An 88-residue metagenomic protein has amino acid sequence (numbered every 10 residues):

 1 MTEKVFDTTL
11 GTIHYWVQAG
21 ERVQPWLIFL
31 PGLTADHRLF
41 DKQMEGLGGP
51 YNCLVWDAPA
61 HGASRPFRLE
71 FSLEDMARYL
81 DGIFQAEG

Functional and structural regions predicted by a protein language model:
M1-T12: N-terminal cap/lid segment of alpha/beta-hydrolase-fold proteins
V5-D7, G32, R68, S72: Pocket-edge positions in alpha/beta enzyme catalytic cores
T9-G11, Q24, F67: Exposed loop/turn and edge beta-strand positions of beta-sandwich/beta-sheet ligand-binding modules
G11-I13, V17-G20, D75, Y79: Residue-level detection of beta-strand scaffold positions
H14-A63: Conserved HGGG/HGGXW glycine-rich cap/lid loop of the alpha/beta-hydrolase fold
L54-G88: Active-site loop/oxyanion-hole signature of alpha/beta-hydrolase fold enzymes
